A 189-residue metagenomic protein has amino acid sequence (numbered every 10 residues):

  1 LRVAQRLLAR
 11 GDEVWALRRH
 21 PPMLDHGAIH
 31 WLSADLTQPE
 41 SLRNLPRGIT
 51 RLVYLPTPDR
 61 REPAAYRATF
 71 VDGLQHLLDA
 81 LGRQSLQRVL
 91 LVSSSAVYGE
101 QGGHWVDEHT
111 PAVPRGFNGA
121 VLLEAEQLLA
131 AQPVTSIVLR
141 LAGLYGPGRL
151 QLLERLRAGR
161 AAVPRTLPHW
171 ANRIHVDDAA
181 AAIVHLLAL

Functional and structural regions predicted by a protein language model:
L1-R10: N-terminal Rossmann NAD(P)H-binding glycine-rich loop of SDR-like oxidoreductase domains
A16-P22, L36: N-terminal Rossmann-fold cofactor-binding loop
A28-T50: Conserved Rossmann-fold cofactor-binding substructure of NAD(P)-dependent oxidoreductases
I49-L90, E124: NAD(P)-cofactor binding segment of oxidoreductase domains
H76-F117: Conserved Rossmann-fold NAD(P)-dependent oxidoreductase catalytic core, especially the SDR/UDP-sugar
G102-V138, P164: Catalytic helix-loop patch of NAD(P)-dependent Rossmann-fold dehydrogenases
A120-L123, Q132-V134, Y145-G159, H185-L189: Glycine/proline-rich active-site loop of Rossmann-fold NAD(P)-dependent oxidoreductases
R149-E154, R165-L186: Substrate-positioning beta->alpha
